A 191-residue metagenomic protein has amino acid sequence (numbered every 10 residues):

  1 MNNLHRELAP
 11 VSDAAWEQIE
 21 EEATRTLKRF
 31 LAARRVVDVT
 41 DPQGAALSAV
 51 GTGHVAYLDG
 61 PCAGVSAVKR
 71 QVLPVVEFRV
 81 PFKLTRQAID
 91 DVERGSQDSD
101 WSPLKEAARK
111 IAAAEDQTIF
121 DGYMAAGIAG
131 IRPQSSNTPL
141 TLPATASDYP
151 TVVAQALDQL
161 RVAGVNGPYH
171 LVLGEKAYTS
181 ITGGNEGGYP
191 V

Functional and structural regions predicted by a protein language model:
M1-N2, V76-K83, M124-R132: Short, compositionally biased low-complexity segments
M1-V68: N-terminal "assembly arms/tails" that initiate or stabilize quaternary assembly in self-assembling proteins
R34, D38, E115-G122, R161-G164 (+1 more regions): Long, hydrophobic, amphipathic alpha-helical segments used as structural scaffolds
H54-D98: Long, hydrophobic/aromatic-enriched structural stretches that serve as scaffold segments
G64-Q71, A156-L160, V191: Intrinsically disordered, low-complexity boundary segments flanking structured domains
L73, E77-T85, T138, P150-Q155 (+2 more regions): Composition-driven recognition of glycine/serine/threonine/acidic- and proline-rich low-complexity segments and repeats
D91-Q155, Q159: Alpha-helical scaffold segments that mediate packing/assembly in large oligomeric complexes
T151, Q159-V191: Extended oligomerization regions of viral-like shell subunits
